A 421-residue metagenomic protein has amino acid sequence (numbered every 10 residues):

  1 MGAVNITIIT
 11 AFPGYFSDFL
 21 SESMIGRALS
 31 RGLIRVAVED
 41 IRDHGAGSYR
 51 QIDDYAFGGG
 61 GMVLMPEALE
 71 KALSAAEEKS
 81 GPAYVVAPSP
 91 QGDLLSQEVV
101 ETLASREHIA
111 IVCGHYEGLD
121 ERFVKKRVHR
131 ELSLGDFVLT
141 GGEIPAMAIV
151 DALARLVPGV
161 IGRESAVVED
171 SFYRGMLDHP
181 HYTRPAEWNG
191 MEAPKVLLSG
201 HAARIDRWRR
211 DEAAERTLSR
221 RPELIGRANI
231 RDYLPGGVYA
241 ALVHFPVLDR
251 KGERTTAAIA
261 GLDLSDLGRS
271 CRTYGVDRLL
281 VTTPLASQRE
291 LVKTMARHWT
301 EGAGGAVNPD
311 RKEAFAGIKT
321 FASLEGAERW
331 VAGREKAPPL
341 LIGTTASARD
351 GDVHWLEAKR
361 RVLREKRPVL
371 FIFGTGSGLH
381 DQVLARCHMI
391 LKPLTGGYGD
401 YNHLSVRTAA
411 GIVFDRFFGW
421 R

Functional and structural regions predicted by a protein language model:
M1-T7, G175, H181-R250, F418-R421: SAM-dependent methyltransferases
G2-K79, A83-Y84, A148, R155 (+2 more regions): RNA substrate-binding interface of SAM-dependent RNA methyltransferases
F12, G59-G60, G114, H201 (+3 more regions): A residue-level signal for conserved active-site and pocket-lining positions in enzyme catalytic cores
L73-L134, L139, T320-K366: Internal catalytic-core helix/loop-beta-alpha segment that presents or stabilizes conserved functional determinants
G81-P82, E101-I109, E117-E121, A152-P194 (+3 more regions): Hydrophobic, well-ordered secondary-structure segments that either form specific early membrane-associated helices used
I111, L370-T375: Structural recognition of the conserved hydrophobic beta-strand(s) that form the central parallel beta-sheet of P-loop
Y116-G118, W188, H201-R204, S347-D350 (+2 more regions): Short Gly/Pro-enriched loop/turn and capping motifs at secondary-structure junctions
L119, F123-F172, S377-R421: Structured adenosyl-cofactor binding patch, chiefly the S-adenosyl-L-methionine
